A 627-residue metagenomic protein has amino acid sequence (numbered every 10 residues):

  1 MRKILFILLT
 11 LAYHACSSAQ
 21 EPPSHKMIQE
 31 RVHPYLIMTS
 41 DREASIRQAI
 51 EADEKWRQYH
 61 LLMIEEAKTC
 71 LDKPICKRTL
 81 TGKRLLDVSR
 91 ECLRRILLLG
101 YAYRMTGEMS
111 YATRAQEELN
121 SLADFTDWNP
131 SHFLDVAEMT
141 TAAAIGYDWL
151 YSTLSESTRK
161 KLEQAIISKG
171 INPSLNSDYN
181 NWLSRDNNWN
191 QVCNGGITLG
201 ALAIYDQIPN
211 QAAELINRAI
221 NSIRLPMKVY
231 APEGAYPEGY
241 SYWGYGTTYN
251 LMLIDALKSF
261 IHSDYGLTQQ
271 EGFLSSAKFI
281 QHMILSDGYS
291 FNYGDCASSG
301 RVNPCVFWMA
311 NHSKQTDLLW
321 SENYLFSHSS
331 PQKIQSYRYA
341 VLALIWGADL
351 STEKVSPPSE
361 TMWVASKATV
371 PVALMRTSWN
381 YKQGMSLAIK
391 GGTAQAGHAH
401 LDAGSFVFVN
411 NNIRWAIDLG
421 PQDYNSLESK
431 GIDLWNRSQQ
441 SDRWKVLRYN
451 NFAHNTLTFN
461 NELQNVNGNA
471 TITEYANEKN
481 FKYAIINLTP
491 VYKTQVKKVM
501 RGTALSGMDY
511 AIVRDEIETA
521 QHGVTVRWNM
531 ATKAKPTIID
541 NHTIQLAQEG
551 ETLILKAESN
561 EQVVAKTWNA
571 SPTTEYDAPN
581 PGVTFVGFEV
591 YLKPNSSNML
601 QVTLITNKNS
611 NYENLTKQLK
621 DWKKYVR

Functional and structural regions predicted by a protein language model:
M1-P22: Bacterial Sec-dependent N-terminal signal peptides
E21-L62, C76-L80, R104, D127 (+5 more regions): Acidic/polar, glycine-enriched structural segments that form the non-catalytic walls/loops of the carbohydrate-binding
I28-E30, P34, T377-Q440, V446-N451: Terminal accessory carbohydrate-recognition/targeting modules of carbohydrate-active enzymes
Y35-E43, R47-I50, K55-Y289, C296-A297: Aromatic-lined, polymer-binding surfaces characteristic of secreted/periplasmic polysaccharide-degrading enzymes
E54-I75, E360-V364, P371-V372, V513 (+2 more regions): Beta-sandwich/jelly-roll carbohydrate-recognition scaffolds of carbohydrate-active enzymes
D135, W189, Y242, G397-A403 (+1 more regions): Histidine-centered active-site/metal-ligand motif
I204, Y245-W415, E474-N487, K593-N595 (+1 more regions): Carbohydrate-active enzyme catalytic cores, enriched for enzymes that act on polyanionic acidic polysaccharides
Y324-K333, L427-R627: CBM-like, beta-strand-rich accessory domains located in the C-terminal region of large, secreted polysaccharide-active
